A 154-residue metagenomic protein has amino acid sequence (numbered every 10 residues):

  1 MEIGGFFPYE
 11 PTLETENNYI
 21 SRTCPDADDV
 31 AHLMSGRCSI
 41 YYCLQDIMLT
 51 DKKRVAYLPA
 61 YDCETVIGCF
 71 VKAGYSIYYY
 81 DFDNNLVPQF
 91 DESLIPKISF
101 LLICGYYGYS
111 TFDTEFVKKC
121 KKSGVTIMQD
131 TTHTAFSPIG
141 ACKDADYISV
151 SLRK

Functional and structural regions predicted by a protein language model:
M1-K52, A73: Conserved PLP-binding active-site segment in aminotransferase class I/II-type PLP enzymes
E16, G36, I40, C63 (+2 more regions): Amphipathic coiled-coil/heptad-repeat helices and related helical stalk/stem segments that mediate oligomerization
T23, H32, M48-L49, F70 (+3 more regions): Generic structural signal for beta-strand residues in well-ordered domains
V30, I77, I127: Hydrophobic anchor at the start of a short beta-strand that flanks the dinucleotide cofactor-binding loop
S39-Y41, C63-I67, S110-T111, A135-P138: Short, well-ordered alpha-helical microsegments
L44-S93: Conserved PLP-anchoring active-site segment centered on the Schiff-base-forming lysine
D83-K154: Active-site phosphate-binding strand-loop segment of PLP-dependent enzymes
